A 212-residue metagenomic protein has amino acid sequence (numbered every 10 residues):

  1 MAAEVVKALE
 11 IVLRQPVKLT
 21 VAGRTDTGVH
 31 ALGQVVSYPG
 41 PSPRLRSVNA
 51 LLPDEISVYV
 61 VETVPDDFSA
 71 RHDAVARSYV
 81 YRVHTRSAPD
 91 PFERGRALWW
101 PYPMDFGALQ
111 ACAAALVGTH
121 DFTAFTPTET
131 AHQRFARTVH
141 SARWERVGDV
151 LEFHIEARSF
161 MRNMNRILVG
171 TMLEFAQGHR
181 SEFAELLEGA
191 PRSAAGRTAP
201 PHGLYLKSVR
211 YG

Functional and structural regions predicted by a protein language model:
M1-G212: Structured-RNA-binding interfaces characteristic of tRNA pseudouridine synthases
